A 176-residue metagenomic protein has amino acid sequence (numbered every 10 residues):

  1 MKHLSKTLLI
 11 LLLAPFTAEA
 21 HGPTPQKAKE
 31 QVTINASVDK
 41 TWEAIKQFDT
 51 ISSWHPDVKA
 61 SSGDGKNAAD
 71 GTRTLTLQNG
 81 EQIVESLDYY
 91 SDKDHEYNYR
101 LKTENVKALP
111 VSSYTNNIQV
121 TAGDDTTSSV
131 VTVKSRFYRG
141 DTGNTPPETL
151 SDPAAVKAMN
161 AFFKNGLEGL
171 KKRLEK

Functional and structural regions predicted by a protein language model:
K2-I10: Sec-dependent signal peptide recognition, specifically the positively charged N-region followed immediately by
L8-L9, Y89-N98, S129-V133: Conserved long hydrophobic alpha-helices within structured protein cores
L11-E19: Hydrophobic h-region of N-terminal signal peptides that target proteins for export in Gram-negative bacteria
A18-K66: Hydrophobic ligand-binding cavity/cleft-lining segments
P25-T33, T72, Q82, E96 (+2 more regions): Intrinsic-disorder/low-complexity, polar/charged segments enriched in Ser/Thr/Lys/Arg/Asp/Glu/Gln
S37, A44-Q47, I83, A155 (+1 more regions): Stable alpha-helical elements in mature extracytoplasmic
S53, S62-S113, G123, N165-G169 (+1 more regions): Glycine-rich portal/gate segments that line the openings of hydrophobic small-molecule binding cavities
E104-A161: Beta-strand/loop substructures that line and gate deep hydrophobic ligand-binding cavities in soluble
